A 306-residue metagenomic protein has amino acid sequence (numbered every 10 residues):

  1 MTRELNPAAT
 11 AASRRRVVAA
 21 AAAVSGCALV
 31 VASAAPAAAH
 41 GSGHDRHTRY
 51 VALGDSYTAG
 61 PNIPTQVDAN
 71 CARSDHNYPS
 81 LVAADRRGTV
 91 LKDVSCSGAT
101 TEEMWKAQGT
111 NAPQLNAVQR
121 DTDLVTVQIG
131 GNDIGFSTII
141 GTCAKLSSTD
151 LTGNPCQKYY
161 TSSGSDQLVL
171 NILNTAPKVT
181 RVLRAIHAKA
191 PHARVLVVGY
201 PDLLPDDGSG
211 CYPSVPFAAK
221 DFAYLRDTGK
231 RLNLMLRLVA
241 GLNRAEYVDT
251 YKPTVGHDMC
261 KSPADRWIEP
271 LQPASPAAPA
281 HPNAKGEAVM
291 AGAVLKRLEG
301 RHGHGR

Functional and structural regions predicted by a protein language model:
M1-H40: Secretory targeting and sorting signals
L29-R49, H302-R306: C-terminal region of N-terminal signal peptides and the immediate post-cleavage residues of exported proteins
H40-G98, L115-N116, A144-D150: Serine-esterase "nucleophile elbow" of acetyl-processing enzymes
R49-G54, T58, V90-S95, D123-Q128 (+3 more regions): Structural recognition of the beta-strand scaffold that forms the well-ordered cores of secreted hydrolase catalytic
P61-I63, K106, T110-N171, D202: Oxyanion-hole/transition-state-stabilizing segment in secreted/luminal serine hydrolases and related acyltransferases
A99-L115, M259-A274: Charged, often glycine-rich, active-site loop that binds/positions anionic groups
D123-V127, D150-K189, L196-Y247: Conserved N-terminal glycine/acidic-rich loop preference
P201-H304: Catalytic His-Asp segment of secreted/periplasmic serine-dependent ester chemistry enzymes
